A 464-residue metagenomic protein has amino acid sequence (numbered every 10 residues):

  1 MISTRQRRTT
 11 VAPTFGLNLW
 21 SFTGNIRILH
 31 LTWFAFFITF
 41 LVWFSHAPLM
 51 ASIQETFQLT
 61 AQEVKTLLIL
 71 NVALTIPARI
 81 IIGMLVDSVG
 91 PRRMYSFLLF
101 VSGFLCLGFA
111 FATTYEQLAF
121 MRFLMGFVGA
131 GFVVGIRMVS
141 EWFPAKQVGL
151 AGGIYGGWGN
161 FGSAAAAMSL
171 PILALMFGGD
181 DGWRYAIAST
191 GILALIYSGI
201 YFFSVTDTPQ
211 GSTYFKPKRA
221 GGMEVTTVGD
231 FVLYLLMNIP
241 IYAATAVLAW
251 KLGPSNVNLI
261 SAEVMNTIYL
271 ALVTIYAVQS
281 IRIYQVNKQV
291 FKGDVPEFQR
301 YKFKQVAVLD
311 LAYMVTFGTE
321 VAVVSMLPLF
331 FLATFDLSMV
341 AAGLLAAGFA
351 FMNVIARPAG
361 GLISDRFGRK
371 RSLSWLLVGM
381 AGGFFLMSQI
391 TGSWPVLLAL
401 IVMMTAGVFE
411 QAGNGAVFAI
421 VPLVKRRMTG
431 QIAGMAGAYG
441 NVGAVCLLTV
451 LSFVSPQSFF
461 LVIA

Functional and structural regions predicted by a protein language model:
H46-M50, N238-I268, K304-A347: Extracytoplasmic gate region of multi-pass secondary transporters
Q58, G90, F111-E116, V128 (+4 more regions): Helix-breaking motifs and short loop linkers at transmembrane-helix boundaries and internal kinks in secondary membrane
P77-E116, S364, K370: Conserved MFS/SLC helix-loop-helix module at the cytosolic interface between two early adjacent transmembrane helices
F100-T113, G379-S393: C-terminal ends and interior cores of transmembrane alpha-helices in multi-pass membrane transporters/permeases
A130-P144, Q411-K425: Intracellular juxtamembrane helix-capping segments at the cytosolic ends of symmetry-related transmembrane helices
G149-A174, G434-L447: Glycine-rich segments within core transmembrane alpha-helices of 12-TM secondary carriers
R184-F202, A262-Y276, S458-A464: Symmetry-related core transmembrane helices of the 12-TM Major Facilitator Superfamily/SLC fold
I192-F215, P240-P254, L270-K288: C-terminal membrane-cytosol helix-exit motif in multi-pass small-molecule transporters
